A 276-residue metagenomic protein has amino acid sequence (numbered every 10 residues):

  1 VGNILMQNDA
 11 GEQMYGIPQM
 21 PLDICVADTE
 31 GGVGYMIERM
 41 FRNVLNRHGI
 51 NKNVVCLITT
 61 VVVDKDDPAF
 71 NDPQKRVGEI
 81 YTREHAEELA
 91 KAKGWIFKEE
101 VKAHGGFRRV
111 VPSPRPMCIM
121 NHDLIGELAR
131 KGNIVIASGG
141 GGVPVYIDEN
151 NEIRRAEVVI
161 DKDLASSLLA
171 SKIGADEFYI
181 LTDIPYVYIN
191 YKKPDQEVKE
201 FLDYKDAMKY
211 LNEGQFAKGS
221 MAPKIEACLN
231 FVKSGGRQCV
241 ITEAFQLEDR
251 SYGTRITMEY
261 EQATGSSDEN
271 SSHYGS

Functional and structural regions predicted by a protein language model:
V1-S276: C-terminal catalytic "cap/lid" subdomain
